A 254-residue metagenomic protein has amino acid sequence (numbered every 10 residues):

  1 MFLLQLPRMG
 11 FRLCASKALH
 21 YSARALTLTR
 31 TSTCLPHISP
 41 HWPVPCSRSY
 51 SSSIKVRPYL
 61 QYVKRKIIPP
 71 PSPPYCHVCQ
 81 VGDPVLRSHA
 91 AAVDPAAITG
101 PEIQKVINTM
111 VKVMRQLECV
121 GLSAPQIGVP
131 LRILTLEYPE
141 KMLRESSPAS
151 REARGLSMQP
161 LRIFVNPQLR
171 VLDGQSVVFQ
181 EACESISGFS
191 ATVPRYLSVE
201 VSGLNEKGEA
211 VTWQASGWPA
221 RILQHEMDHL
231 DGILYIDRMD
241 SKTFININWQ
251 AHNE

Functional and structural regions predicted by a protein language model:
F2-Q224, H229-E254: Active-site rim/adjacent substrate-binding subdomains
